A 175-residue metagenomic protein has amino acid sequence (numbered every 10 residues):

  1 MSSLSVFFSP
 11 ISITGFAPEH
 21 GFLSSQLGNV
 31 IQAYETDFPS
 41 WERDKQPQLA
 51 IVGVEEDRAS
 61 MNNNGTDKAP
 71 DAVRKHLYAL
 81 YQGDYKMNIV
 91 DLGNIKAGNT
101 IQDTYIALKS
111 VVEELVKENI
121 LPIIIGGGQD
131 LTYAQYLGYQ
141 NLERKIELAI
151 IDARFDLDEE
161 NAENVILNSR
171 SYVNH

Functional and structural regions predicted by a protein language model:
S2-I51, R58-H175: Conserved alpha-helical scaffold segments that buttress catalytic/binding sites
